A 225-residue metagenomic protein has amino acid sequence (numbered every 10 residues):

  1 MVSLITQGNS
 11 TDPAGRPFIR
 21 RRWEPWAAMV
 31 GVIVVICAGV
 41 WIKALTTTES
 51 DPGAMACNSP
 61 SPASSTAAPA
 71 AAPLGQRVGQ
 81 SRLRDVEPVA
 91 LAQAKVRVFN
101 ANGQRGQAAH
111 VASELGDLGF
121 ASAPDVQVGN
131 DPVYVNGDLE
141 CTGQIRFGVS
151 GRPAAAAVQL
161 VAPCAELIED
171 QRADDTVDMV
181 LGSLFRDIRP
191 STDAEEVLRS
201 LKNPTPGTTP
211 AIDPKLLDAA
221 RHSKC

Functional and structural regions predicted by a protein language model:
M1-W26, I33, M55-N58, A72-P73: Terminal targeting segments of Actinobacterial cell-envelope proteins
L4, A14-A27, V40-K43, H110 (+2 more regions): BRCT (BRCA1 C-terminal) domain core and associated BRCT-interaction motifs
V30-A38: Core hydrophobic alpha-helical transmembrane segments of single-pass membrane proteins
W41-P52: Hydrophobic single-pass membrane-insertion segments
S50-G116, P124-P132, R221: Extracytoplasmic low-complexity, Pro/Thr/Ser/Ala/Gly-rich segments that lie immediately after a secretion/anchoring
S183-C225: Extracellularly exposed regions in secreted/surface proteins, prominently low-complexity, repeat-rich
